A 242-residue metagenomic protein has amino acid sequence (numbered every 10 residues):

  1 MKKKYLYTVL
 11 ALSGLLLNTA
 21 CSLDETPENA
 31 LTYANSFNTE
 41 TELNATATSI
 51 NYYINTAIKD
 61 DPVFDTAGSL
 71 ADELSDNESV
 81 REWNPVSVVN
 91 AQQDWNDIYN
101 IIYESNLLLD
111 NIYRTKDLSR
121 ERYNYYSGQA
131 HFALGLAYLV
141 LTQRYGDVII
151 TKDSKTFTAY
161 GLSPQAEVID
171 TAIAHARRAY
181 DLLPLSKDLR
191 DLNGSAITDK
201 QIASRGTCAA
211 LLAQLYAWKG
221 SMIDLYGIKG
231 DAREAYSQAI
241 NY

Functional and structural regions predicted by a protein language model:
M1-T19: Sec-dependent bacterial lipoprotein signal peptides
C21-G68, R233-I240: Membrane-proximal, proline-rich intrinsically disordered regions
S22-L23, D147-I149, I173-L183, R205-Y242: Aromatic-residue-lined binding/catalytic grooves and analogous aromatic/hydrophobic interfacial grooves in multimeric
N29-Y33, P85-V86, I150-T158, D191-I197: Short linear capping/connector segments at secondary-structure termini
E40-N44, E78-G146, F157-E167, R177-S186: Conserved, well-structured interaction surfaces
F64-P85: Short alpha-helical hairpin
D117-R122, L183-T207: Acidic interhelical loop/turn segments
